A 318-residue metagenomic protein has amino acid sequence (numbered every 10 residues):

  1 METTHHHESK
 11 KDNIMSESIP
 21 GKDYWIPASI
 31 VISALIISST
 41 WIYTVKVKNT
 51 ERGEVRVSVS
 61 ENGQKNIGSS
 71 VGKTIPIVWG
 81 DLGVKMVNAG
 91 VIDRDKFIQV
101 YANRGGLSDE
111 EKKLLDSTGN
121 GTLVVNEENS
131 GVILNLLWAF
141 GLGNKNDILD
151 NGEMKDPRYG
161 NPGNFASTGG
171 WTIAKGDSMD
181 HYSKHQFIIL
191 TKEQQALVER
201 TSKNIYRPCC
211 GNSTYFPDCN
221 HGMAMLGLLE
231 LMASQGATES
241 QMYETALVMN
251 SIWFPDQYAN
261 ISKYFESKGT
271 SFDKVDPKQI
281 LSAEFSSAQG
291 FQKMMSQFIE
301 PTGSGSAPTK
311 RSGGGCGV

Functional and structural regions predicted by a protein language model:
M1-S16: N-terminal intrinsically disordered, acidic low-complexity segments at the extreme N-terminus
H6-E8, G53, V57, S312: Positively charged, low-complexity intrinsically disordered regions
D12-N13, K48-T50, M225: Residue-level detector of intrinsically disordered/flexible regions characterized by low predicted structural confidence
I19-V57: Heptad-repeat coiled-coil amphipathic alpha-helices that mediate oligomerization/assembly
K48-I77: Extreme N-terminal leader/anchor segments
G68-M223, S234, T238-Q241, T245: Acidic/His-rich structured neighborhood in mature extracellular/periplasmic domains
R207-P208, P217, M223-L226, E230-V318: A cross-kingdom marker for long, charged
